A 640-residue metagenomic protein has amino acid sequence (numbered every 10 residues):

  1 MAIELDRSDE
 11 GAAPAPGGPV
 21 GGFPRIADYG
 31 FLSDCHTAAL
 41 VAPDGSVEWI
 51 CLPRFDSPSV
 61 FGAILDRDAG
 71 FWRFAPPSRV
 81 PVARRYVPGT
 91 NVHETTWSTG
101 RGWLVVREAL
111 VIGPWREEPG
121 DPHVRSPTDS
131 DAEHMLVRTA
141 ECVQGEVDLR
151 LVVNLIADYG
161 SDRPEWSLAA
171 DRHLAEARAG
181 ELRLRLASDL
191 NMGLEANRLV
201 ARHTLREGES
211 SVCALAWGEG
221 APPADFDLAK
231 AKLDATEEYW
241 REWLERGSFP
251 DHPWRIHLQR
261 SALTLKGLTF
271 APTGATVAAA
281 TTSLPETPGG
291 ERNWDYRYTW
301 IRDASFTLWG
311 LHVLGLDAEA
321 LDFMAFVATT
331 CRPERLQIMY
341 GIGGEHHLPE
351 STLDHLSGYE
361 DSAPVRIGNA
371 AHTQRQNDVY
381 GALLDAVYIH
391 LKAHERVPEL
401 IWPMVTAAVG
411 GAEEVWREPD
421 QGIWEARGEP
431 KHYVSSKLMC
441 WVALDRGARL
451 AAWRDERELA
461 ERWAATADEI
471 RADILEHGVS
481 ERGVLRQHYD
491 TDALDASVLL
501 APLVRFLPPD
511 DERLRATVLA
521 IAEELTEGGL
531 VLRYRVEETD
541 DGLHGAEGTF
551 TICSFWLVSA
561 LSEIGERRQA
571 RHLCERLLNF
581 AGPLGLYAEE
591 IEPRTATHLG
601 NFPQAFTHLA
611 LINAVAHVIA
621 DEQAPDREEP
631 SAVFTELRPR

Functional and structural regions predicted by a protein language model:
M1-R640: Acidic, mature catalytic/reactive cores of soluble proteins
